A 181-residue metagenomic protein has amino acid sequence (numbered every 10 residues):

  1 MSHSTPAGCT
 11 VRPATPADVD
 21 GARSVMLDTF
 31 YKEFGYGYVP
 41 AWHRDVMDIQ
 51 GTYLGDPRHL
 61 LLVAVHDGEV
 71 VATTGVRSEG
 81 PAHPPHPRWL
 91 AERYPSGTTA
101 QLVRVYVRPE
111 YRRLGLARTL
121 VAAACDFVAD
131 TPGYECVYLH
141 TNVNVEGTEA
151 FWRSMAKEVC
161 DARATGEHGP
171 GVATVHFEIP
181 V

Functional and structural regions predicted by a protein language model:
G8-T10: Extreme N-terminal starter segment of soluble prokaryotic enzymes
P13-G21, L27-R104, R108, V121-A123 (+3 more regions): Acetyl-CoA-dependent GNAT
H59, G171-H176: Short hydrophobic/aromatic beta-strand or adjacent loop that forms the aromatic wall/cage of a ligand/substrate-binding
R112, Y138-T148, E167-P170: Conserved beta-strand-loop-alpha-helix junction that forms the acyl-donor binding cleft
G115: Conserved G/P- and acidic residue-centered "switch" motifs that form tight phosphate/ATP-binding loops in soluble
V128-T141: Conserved GNAT acetyl-CoA-binding A-motif
W152-A162: Conserved acetyl-CoA-binding loop of GNAT-fold acetyltransferases
